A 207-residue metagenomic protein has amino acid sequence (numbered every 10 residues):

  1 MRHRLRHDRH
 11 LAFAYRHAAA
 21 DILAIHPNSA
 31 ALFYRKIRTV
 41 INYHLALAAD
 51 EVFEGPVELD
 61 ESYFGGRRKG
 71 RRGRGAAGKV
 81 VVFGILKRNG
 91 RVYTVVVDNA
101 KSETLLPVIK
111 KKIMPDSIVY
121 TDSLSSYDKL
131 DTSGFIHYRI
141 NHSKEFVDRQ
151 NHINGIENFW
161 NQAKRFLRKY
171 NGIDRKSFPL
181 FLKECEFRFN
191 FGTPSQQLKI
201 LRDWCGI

Functional and structural regions predicted by a protein language model:
M1-I207: Residue-level recognition of single "structural anchor" positions that define or cap local secondary structure
